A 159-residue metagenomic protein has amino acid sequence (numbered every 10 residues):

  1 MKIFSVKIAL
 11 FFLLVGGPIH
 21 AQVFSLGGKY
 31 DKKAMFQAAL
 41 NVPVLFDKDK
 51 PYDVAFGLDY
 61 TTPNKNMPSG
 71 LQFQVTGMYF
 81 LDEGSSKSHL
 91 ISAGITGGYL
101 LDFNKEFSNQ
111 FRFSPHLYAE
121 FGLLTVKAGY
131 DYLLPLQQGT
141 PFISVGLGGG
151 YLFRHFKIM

Functional and structural regions predicted by a protein language model:
M1-L26: Bacterial Sec-dependent N-terminal signal peptides
H20-K65: Short glycine/proline- and aromatic-enriched beta-strand/turn motifs that initiate or cap beta-hairpins
A21, L45-Y52, L81-I91, F107 (+1 more regions): Short loop/turn motifs that connect adjacent beta-strands in outer-membrane beta-barrel proteins
G28, A38-V44, L58-Y60, F73-Y79 (+4 more regions): Residues on the lipid-exposed face of transmembrane beta-strands in outer-membrane beta-barrel proteins
K32-A38, K50-Y52, M67-F73, H89-I91 (+3 more regions): Residues that define the transmembrane beta-barrel architecture of outer-membrane proteins
A34, F46, T62-N66, L81-S85 (+4 more regions): Gram-negative outer-membrane beta-barrel proteins
S92-S114: Mid-chain, well-packed structural core segment of small domains
T140-M159: Outer-membrane beta-barrel "beta-signal"
